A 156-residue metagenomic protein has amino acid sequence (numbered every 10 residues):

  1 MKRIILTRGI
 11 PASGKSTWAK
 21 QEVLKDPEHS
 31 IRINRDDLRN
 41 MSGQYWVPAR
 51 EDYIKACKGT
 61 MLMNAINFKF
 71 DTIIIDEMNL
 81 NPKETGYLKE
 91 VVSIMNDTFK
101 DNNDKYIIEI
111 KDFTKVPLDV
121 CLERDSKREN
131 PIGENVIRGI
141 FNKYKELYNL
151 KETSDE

Functional and structural regions predicted by a protein language model:
M1-R8, S13, Q21, P27 (+2 more regions): Conserved GTP-binding G-domain of TRAFAC-class P-loop NTPases and closely related GTPase folds
R8-G9, R35, I75-M78: Short His-Asn-centered micro-motif
T17-T72, L122: Conserved substrate/cofactor phosphate-moiety recognition/catalytic segment in nucleotide-dependent phosphotransferases
D37-R39, N79-L80, T114-V120: Conserved nucleotide-binding/hydrolysis micro-motifs of P-loop NTPases
A49-Y106: Glycine-rich phosphate-binding loop used to anchor ATP phosphates in small-molecule kinases, encompassing both
I74-D76, K111-T114: Conserved beta-strand segments of the P-loop GTPase G domain that flank and frequently precede/overlap
